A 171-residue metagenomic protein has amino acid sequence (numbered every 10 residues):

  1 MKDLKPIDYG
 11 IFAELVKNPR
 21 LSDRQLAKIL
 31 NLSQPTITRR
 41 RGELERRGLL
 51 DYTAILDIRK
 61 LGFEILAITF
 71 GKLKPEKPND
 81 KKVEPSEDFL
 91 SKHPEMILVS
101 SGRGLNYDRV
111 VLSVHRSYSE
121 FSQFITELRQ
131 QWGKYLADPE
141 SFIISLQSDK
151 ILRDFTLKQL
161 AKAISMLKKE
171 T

Functional and structural regions predicted by a protein language model:
M1-T171: A compositional/biophysical signature of low hydrophobicity enriched in polar/charged and small residues
